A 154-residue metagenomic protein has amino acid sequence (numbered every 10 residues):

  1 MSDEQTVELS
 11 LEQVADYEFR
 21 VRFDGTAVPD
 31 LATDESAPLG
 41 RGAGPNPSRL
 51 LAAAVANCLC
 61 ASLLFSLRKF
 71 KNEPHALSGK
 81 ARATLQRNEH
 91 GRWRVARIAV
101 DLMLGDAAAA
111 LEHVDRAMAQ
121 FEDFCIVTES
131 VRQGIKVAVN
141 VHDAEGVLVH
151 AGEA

Functional and structural regions predicted by a protein language model:
M1-A53, A61-A154: Extended beta-strand/beta-hairpin segments
